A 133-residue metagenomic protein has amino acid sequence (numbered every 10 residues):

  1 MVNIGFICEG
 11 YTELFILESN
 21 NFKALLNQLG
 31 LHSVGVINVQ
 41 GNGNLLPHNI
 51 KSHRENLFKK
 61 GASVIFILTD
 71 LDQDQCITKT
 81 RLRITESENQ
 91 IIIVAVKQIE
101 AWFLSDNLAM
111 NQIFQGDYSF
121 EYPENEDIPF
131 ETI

Functional and structural regions predicted by a protein language model:
M1-K60: RecA-like P-loop NTPase motor core
V2, G61-V64, E88-Q90: Short coil/turn segments at beta-strand junctions that form active-site/ligand-binding loops
G5-E9, A62-D74: Acidic beta-strand-to-loop metal/phosphate-binding motif
F15-E18, C76-T80: A short acidic (Asp/Glu
G43-P47, D72-Q73, R83: A short linear-motif detector with a strong N-terminal bias
I50-T69, Q112-F130: A broadly tuned preference for mixed-charge, low-complexity surface segments
I77-I133: Activity-critical C-terminal alpha-helical subdomain
